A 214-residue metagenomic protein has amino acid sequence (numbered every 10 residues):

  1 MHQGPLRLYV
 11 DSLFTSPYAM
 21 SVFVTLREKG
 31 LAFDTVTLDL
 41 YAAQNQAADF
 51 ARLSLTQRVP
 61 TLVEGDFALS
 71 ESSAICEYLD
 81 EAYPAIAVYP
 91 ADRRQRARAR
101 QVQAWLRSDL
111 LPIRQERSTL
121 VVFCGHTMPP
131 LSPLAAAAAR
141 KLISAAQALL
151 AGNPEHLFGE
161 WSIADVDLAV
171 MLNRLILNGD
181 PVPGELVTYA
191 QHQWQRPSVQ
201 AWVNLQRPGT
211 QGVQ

Functional and structural regions predicted by a protein language model:
M1-P133: GST-like domain detector, emphasizing the conserved glutathione-binding G-site in the N-terminal thioredoxin-like
G4, L106-Q195: GST-like fold's C-terminal all-alpha helical module
T35, V59, G184, W202-V203: A generic structural-conservation signal
D39, I163, Q206: Short, solvent-exposed turn/loop segments enriched in Gly/Ser/Thr/Pro and often Arg
A82, V102, N178, L205-Q206: Residue-level signal for well-ordered alpha-helical positions
E185-Q214: Long hydrophobic alpha-helical segments typical of transmembrane helices together with their membrane-interfacial
